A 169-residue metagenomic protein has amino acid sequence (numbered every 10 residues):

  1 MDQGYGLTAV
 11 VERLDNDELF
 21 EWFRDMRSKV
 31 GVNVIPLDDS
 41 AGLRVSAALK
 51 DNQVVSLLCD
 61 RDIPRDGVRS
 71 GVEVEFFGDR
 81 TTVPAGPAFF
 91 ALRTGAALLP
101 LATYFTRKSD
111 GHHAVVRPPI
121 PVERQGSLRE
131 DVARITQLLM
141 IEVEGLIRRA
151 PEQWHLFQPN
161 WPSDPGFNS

Functional and structural regions predicted by a protein language model:
D2-G4, D17, K29, S40-S169: Non-catalytic C-terminal accessory region of glycerolipid acyltransferases and related lyso-lipid remodeling enzymes
T8-D39: Membrane-interfacial amphipathic helices and adjacent loop/beta segments that form the lipid-substrate binding surface
